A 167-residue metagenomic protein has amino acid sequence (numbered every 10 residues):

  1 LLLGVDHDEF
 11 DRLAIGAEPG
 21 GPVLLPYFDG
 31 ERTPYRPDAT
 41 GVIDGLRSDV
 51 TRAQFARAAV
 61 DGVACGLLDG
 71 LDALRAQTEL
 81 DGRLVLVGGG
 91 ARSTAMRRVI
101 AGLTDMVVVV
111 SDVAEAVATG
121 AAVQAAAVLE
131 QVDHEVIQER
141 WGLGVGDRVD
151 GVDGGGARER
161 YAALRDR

Functional and structural regions predicted by a protein language model:
L1-V87, R92-R167: Active-site core segments that coordinate phosphate-bearing ligands/cofactors across diverse enzyme families
